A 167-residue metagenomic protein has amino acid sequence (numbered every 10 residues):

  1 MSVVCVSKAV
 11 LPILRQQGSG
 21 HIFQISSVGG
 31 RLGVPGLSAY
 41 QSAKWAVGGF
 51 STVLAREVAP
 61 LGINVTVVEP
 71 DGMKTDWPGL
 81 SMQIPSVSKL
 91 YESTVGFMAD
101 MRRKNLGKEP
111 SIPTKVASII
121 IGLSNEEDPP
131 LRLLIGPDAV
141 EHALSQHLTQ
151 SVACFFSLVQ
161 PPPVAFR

Functional and structural regions predicted by a protein language model:
V4, Y40: Catalytic tyrosine of NAD(P)H-dependent dehydrogenase/reductases that use a Tyr as the general acid/base
S7, A43: Active-site helix of classical SDR
A9-G18: A short helix-coil junction within the Rossmann-fold of NAD(P)-dependent oxidoreductases
S27: Residue(s) in the substrate-gating loop at a strand-loop-helix junction that position the organic substrate next
L32, V53-I63: Active-site-adjacent segment of SDR/Rossmann-fold oxidoreductases
L32-S38: Active-site loop immediately N-terminal to the catalytic Tyr-X3-Lys motif of short-chain dehydrogenase/reductase
P60-P129: SDR active-site lid
R132-H142: Short-chain dehydrogenase/reductase
